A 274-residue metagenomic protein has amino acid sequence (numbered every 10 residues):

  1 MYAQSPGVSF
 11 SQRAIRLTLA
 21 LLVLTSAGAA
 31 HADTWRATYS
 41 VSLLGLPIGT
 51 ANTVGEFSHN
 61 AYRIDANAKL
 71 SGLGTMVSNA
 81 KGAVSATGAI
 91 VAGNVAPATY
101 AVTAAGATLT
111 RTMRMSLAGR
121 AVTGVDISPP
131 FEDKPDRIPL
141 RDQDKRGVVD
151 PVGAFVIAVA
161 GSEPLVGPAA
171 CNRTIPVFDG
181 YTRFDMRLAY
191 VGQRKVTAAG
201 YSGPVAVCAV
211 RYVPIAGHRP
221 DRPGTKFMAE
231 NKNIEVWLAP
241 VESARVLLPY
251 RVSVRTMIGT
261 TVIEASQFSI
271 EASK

Functional and structural regions predicted by a protein language model:
M1-Y2, K274: Short, intrinsically disordered, low-complexity terminal/loop segments
Y2-T18: Bacterial N-terminal signal peptides that target proteins for export
T18-A20, A30: Cleavable N-terminal signal peptides
T25-A27: N-terminal signal peptide c-region/cleavage motif recognized by signal peptidases
H31-G119, P164-K274: Acidic, serine/threonine-rich low-complexity disordered tracts
A107-P151: Internal, conserved structured core segments that host functional sites
F155-G161: Long, charge-rich C-terminal accessory regions
